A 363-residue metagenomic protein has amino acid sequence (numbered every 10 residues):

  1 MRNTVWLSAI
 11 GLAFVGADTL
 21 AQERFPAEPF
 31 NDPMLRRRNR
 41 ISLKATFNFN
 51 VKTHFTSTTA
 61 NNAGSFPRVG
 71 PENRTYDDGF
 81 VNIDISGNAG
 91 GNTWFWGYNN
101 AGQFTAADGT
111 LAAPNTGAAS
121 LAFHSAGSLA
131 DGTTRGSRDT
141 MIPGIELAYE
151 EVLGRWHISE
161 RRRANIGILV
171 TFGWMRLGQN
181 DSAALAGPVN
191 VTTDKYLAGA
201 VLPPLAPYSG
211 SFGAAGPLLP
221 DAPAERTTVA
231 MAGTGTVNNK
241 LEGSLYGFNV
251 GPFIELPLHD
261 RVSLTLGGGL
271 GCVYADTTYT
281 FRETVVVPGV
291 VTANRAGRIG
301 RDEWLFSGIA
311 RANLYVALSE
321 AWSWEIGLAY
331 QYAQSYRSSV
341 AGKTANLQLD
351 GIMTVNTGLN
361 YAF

Functional and structural regions predicted by a protein language model:
M1-L35: Cleavable N-terminal export/targeting peptides
A21-W156, N360-A362: Short glycine/proline- and aromatic-enriched beta-strand/turn motifs that initiate or cap beta-hairpins
Q22-N39, E150-I168, Q179-D181, P257-L264 (+1 more regions): Short loop/turn motifs that connect adjacent beta-strands in outer-membrane beta-barrel proteins
R37-A45, A164-F172, F248-V250, L256 (+5 more regions): Transmembrane beta-strands of outer-membrane beta-barrel proteins
A45-V51, F172-G178, L270-T278, Y330-Y336 (+1 more regions): Transmembrane beta-strands of outer-membrane beta-barrel pores
T56-A60, L111-M141, L177-S244, Y274-L305 (+1 more regions): Extracellular/periplasm-exposed beta-strand and loop segments of Gram-negative cell-envelope proteins, dominated by
G243-T278, R282-V286: Long, positively charged binding patches that form subdomain-scale interaction surfaces for polyanionic ligands
L305, N313-F363: Predominantly the C-terminal beta-signal and adjacent terminal strand-loop region of outer-membrane beta-barrel
